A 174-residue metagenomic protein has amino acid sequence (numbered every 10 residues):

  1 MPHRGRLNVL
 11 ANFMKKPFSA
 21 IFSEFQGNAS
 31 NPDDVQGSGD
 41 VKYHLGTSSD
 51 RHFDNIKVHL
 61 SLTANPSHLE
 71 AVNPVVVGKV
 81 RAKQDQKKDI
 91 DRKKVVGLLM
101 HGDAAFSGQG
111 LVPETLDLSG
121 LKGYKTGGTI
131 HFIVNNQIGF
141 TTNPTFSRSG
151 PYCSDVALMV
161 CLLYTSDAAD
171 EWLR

Functional and structural regions predicted by a protein language model:
M1-I130, V134-S149, D155, V160-C161: Conserved internal helical-beta-strand scaffold that buttresses enzyme catalytic cores
Y164-R174: Single conserved hydrophobic/aromatic residue that forms the stacking wall/gate of nucleotide- or nucleobase-binding
